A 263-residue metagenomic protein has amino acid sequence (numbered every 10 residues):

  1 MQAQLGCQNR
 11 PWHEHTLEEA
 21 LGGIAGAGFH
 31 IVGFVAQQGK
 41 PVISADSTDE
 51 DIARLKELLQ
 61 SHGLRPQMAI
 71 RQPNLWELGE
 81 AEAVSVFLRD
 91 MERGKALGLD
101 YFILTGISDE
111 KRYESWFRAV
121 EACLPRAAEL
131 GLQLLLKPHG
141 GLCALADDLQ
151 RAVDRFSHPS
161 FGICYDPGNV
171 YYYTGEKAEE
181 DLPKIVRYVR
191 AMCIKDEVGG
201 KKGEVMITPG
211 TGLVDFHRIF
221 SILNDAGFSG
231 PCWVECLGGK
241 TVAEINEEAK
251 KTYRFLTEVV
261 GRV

Functional and structural regions predicted by a protein language model:
M1-D100, H158, R187, N246 (+1 more regions): N-terminal pre-domain/capping segments
A3-C7, V32, A122-L213, H217-F220: Acidic/histidine-rich catalytic cores of soluble enzymes
Q8-W12, V35-G39, R71-N74, G106-D109 (+4 more regions): Active-site beta-loop-alpha junctions enriched in small/polar residues
E19, L58-P66, L75-I163, Y172 (+1 more regions): Active-site acidic/histidine proton-transfer and metal-coordination neighborhood in alpha/beta enzyme cores
V32-G33, Q67, F102, L134 (+2 more regions): Hydrophobic residues within beta-strands of alpha/beta enzymes
I43-S47, L78-E82, Y113-S115, T174-E176 (+2 more regions): Short, solvent-exposed loop/turn segments at secondary-structure boundaries
R218-I219, G227-I245: Long hydrophobic alpha-helical segments typical of transmembrane helices together with their membrane-interfacial
L223: C-terminal "capping" alpha-helix adjacent to the active site of nucleotide-linked donor transferases in cell-envelope
